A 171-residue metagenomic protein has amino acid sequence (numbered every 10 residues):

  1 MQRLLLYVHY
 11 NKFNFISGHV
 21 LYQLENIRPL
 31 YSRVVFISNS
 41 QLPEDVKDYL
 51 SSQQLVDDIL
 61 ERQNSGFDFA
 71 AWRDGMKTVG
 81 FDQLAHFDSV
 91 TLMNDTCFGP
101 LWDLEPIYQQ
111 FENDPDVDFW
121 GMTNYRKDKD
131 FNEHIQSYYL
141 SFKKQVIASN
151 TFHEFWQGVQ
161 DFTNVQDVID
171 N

Functional and structural regions predicted by a protein language model:
M1-F67, T78-A85: N-terminal anchoring/stem segment of glycosyltransferases
R33-F36, V90, F119: Hydrophobic/aromatic residues located in beta-strands of well-ordered beta-sheets within soluble catalytic
S65, C97-F98: Acidic metal-phosphate-binding loop of nucleotide-sugar-dependent transferases
D68-W72: Conserved donor sugar-nucleotide recognition element shared by glycan-biosynthetic enzymes
H86-T96: Short beta-strand-to-loop acidic/aromatic patch adjacent to the donor-nucleotide binding site
P100-D130: Conserved donor-nucleotide/metal-binding helix-loop-beta segment in metal-dependent transferases, i.e., the alpha-helix
D118-T123, D128-N171: Catalytic core and acceptor-binding pocket of nucleotide-sugar-dependent glycosyltransferases
